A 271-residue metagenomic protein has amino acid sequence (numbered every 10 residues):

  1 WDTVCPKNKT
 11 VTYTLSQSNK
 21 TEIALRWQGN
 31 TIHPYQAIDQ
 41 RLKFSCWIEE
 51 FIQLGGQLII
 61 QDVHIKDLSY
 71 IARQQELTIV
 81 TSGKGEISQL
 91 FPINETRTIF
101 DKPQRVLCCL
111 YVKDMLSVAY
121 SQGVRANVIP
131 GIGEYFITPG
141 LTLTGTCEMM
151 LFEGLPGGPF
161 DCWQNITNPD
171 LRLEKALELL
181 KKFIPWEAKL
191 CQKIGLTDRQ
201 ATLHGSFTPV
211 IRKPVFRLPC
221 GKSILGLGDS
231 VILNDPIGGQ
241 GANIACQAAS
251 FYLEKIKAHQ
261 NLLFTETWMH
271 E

Functional and structural regions predicted by a protein language model:
W1-I38, C109: Active-site-adjacent segment of FAD-dependent monooxygenases/related oxidoreductases
C5, I60-V63: Short loop/edge segments at beta-strand edges and connector loops that shape dinucleotide/nucleotide cofactor-binding
P34-I60, A72-E76: Helical element adjacent to the flavin cofactor pocket in flavoenzyme catalytic cores
K66-D67: Short acidic active-site motifs
I71-G85: Short hydrophobic core segments
F91-A126: Central beta-strand plus flanking loop segment that forms part of the substrate or channel wall within the catalytic
V128-T202: Conserved FAD/dinucleotide-binding core of flavoprotein oxidoreductases
G205-E271: Conserved mid-domain beta->alpha element of the FAD-binding
